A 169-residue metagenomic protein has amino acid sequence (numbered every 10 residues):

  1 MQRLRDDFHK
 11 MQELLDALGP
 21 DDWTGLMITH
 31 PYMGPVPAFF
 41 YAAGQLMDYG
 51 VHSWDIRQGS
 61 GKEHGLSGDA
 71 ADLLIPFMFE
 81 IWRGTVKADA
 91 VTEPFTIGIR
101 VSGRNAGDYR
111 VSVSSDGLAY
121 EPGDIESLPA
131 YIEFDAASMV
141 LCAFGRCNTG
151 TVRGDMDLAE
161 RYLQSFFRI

Functional and structural regions predicted by a protein language model:
M1-P35, F39-F40, G44-M47: Active-site-adjacent scaffolding segments
T29-K87, M139: Short, contiguous alpha-helical
G59-L74, T96-I97, G150-Q164: Short alpha-helical "patches" and their helix-cap loops
A71-V111: A glycine-rich beta-turn/hairpin centered on an aromatic-Pro dipeptide
V101-Y131: Acidic/His-leaning functional-site neighborhoods
G123-I169: C-terminal interaction segments
